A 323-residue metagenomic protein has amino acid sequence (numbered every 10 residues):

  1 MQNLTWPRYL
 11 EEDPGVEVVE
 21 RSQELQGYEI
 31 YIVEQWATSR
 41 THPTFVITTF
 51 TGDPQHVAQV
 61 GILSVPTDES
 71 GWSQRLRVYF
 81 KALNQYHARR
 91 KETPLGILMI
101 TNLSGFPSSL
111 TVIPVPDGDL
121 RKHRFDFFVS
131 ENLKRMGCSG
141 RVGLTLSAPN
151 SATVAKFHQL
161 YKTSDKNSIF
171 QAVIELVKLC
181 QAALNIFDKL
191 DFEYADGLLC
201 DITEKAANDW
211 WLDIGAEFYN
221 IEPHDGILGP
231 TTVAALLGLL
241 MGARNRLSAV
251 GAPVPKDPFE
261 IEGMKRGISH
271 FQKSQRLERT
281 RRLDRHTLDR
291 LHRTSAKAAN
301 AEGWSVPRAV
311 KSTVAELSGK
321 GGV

Functional and structural regions predicted by a protein language model:
M1-V323: Cell-envelope/ECM-targeting effectors and their regulatory/trafficking segments
